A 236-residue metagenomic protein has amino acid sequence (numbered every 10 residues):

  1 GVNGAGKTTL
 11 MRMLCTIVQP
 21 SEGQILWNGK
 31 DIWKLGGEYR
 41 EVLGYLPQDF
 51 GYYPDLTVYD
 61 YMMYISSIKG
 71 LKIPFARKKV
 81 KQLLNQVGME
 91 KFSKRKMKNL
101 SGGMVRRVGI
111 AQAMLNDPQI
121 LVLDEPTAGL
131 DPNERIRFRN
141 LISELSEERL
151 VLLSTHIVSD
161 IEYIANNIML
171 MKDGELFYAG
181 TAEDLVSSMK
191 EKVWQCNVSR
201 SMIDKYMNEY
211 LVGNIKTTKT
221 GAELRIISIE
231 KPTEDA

Functional and structural regions predicted by a protein language model:
C15: Helix-to-loop junction immediately C-terminal to a conserved catalytic motif
G23-K34, E38-Y39: Conserved ABC transporter NBD signature motif
M63, S67, P74-F92: Conserved ABC ATPase "signature" region
K96-L100: Conserved ABC ATPase signature
L121-D124: Catalytic Walker B motif of ABC-type/P-loop ATPase nucleotide-binding domains
F138-I227: ABC transporter nucleotide-binding domain
